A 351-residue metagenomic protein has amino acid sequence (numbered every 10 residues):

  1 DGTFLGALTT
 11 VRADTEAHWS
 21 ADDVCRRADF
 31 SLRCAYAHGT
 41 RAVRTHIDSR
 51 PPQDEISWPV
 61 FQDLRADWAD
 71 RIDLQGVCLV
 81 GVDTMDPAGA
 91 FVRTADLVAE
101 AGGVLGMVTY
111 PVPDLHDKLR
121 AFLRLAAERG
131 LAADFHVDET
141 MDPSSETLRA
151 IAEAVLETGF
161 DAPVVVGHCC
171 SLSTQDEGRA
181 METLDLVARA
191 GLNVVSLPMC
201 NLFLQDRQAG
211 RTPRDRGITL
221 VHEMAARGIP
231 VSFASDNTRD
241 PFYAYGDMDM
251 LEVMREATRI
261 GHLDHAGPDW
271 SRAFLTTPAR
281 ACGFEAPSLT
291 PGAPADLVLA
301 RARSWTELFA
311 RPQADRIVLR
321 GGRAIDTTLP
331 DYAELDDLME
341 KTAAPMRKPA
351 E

Functional and structural regions predicted by a protein language model:
D1-H46, P52-D67, R93-A99: Alpha-helical scaffold segments that flank or form the walls of functional sites
D1-V24, G102, R129, T147-V165 (+3 more regions): Active-site gating loops and adjacent loop-to-helix segments of metal-dependent hydrolytic enzymes
T10-R26, V77-G89, V108-V112: Active-site mouth loops of central-metabolism enzymes
Y36, R255, P268-E351: Active-site microenvironment of metallo-dependent hydrolases
G39, L105, H136, V166 (+6 more regions): Divalent metal-coordination and catalytic microenvironments
S49-P51, C78-T84, P111-V112, E139-P143 (+3 more regions): Active-site-proximal loop/turn and secondary-structure-junction residues that shape catalytic pockets, frequently
I56-D70, D86-N193, G210-F233, P287: Histidine/acidic residue-rich metal-binding segments in metalloenzymes
A132, E153-V164, L204, D215-A302: His/Asp/Glu-enriched, well-ordered alpha-helical/loop segment that forms or immediately abuts the divalent-metal
